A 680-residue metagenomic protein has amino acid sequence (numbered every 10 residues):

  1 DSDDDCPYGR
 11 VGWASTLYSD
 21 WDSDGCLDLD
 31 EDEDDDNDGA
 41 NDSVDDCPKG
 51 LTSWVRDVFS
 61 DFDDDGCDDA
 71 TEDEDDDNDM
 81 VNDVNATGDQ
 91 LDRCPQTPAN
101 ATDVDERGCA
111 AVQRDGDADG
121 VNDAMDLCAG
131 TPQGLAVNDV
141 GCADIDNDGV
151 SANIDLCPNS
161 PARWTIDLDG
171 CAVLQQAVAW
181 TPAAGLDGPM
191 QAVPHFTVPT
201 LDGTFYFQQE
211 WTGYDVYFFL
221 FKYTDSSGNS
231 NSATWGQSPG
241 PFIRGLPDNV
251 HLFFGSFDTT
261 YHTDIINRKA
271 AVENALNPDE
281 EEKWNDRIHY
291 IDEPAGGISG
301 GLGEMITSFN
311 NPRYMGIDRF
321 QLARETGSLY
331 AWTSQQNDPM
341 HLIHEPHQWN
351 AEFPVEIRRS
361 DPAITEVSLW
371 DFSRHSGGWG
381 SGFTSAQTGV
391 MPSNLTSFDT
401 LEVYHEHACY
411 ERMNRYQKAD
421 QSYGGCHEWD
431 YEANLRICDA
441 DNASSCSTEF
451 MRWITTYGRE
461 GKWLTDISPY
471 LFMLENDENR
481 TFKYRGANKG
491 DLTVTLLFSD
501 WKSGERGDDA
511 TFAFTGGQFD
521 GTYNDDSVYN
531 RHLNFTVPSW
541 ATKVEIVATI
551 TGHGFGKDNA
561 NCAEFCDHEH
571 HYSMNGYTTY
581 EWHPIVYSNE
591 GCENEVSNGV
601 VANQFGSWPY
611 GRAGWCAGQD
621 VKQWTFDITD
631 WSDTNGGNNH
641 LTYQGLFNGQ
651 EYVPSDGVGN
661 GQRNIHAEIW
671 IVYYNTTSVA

Functional and structural regions predicted by a protein language model:
D1-W180, A184: Extracellular calcium-associated, cysteine-rich motifs in secreted modular proteins
D89, G228-G245, H262-P278, T384: Well-ordered, non-membrane alpha-helical segments in soluble/globular domains
Q176-G213, T515-G517: N-terminal "domain-start" segment that seeds a small globular fold
F207-P241, G245-F257: Short active-site neighborhood of thiol/selenol oxidoreductases, capturing the structured segment around
T212-F218, L246-F253, E282-I288, N311-P312 (+3 more regions): Loop/turn elements at helix/coil->beta-strand transitions in domains of secreted/extracellular proteins
F219-S226, F254-T260, I291-G296, D318-F320 (+1 more regions): Active-site-proximal beta-strand/loop segments in catalytic clefts of secreted hydrolases
Y261-F320: Thioredoxin-like thiol-disulfide oxidoreductase module
R313-A680: Extracellular/secretory-pathway and virion-surface proteins
